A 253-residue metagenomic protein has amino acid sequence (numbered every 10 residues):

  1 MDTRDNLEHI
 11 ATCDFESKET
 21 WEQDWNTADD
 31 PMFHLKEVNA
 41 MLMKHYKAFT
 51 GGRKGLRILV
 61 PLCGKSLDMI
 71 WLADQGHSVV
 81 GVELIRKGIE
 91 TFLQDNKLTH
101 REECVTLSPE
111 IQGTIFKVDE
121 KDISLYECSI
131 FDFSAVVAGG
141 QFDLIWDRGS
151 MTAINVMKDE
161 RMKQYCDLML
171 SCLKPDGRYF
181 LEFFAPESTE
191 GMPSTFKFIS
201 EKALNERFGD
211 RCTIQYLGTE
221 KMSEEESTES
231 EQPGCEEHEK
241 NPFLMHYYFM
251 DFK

Functional and structural regions predicted by a protein language model:
D2-L56, D95: S-adenosyl-L-methionine
K54-G64, W71-V80: Conserved class I S-adenosyl-L-methionine
I85-R86: Conserved SAM/SAH-binding beta-strand->alpha-helix loop
Q94-V137: S-adenosyl-L-methionine
A135-I145: A short acidic, Gly/Pro-enriched loop at the edge of an enzyme's catalytic core that lines a small-molecule cofactor
A153-L168: A short, conserved alpha-helix within the catalytic core of class I
C166, D176-A185: Conserved beta-strand signature within the Rossmann-like core of class I S-adenosyl-L-methionine
G191-K253: Class I S-adenosyl-L-methionine
